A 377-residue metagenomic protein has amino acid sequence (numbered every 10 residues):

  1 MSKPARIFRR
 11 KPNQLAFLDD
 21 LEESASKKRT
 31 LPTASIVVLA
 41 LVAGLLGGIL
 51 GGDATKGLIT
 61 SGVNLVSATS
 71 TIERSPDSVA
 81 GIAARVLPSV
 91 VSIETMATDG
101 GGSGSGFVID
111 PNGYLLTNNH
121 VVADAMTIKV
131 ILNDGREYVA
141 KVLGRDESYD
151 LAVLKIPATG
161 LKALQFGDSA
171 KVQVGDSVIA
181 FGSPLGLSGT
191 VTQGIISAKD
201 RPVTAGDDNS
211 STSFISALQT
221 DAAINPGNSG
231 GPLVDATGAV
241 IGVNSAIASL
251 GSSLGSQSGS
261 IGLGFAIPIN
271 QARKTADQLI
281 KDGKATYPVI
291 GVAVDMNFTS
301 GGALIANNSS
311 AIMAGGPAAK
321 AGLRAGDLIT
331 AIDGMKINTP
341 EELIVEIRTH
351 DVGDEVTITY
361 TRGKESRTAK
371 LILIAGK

Functional and structural regions predicted by a protein language model:
M1-A34: Terminal targeting segments of Actinobacterial cell-envelope proteins
L31-A34, E73-G81, E94-N112, K129 (+5 more regions): A conserved glycine-rich beta-strand in the N-terminal activation segment of trypsin-fold
G47-S105, N119, M126-T127, D277 (+1 more regions): N-terminal activation segment of mature serine protease catalytic domains
L50, A54, P88-I93, G106 (+16 more regions): Terminal peptide-recognition signature
G51-T60, D110-N112, L116-D150, I156-T159: Catalytic-histidine neighborhood of serine endopeptidases, predominantly the chymotrypsin-like S1/PA family
G62, A97-G102, A125-I128, L161 (+3 more regions): Active-site loop architecture of trypsin-fold serine endopeptidases
D99, I280-E346, E365-K377: PDZ/PDZ-like groove recognition
K141-L143, G160-S188, D277, A319 (+1 more regions): Active-site substrate-binding loop(s) of clan PA
